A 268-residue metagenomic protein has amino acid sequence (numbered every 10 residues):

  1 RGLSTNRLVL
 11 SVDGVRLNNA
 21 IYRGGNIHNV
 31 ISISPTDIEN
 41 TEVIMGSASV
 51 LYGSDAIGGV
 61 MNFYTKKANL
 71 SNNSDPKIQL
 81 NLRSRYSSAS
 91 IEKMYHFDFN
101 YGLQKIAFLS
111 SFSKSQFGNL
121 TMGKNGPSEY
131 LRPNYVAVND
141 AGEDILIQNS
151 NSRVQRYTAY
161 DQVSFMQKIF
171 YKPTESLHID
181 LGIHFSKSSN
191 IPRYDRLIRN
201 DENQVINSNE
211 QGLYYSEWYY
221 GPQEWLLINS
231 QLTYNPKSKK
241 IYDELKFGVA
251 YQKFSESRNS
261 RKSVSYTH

Functional and structural regions predicted by a protein language model:
R1-R16, E39-N40: Extracytoplasmic beta-strand/coil segments of soluble accessory domains associated with Gram-negative outer-membrane
T5, L17, K66, S87-A89 (+5 more regions): Structural signature of outer-membrane beta-barrel domains
S11, I27-I31, V43, A56-R83 (+1 more regions): N-terminal periplasmic accessory domains that precede and gate Gram-negative outer-membrane beta-barrel machines
L17-S47: Short acidic/polar hinge/loop motifs at secondary-structure boundaries that mediate gating or recognition
A68-I78, K105, S176, N235-E244: Short loop/turn motifs that connect adjacent beta-strands in outer-membrane beta-barrel proteins
L80-S84, S110-F112, Q167, L181 (+1 more regions): Membrane-embedded beta-strand positions of outer-membrane beta-barrel proteins
S90-F117, P127-R193: Transmembrane beta-barrel wall of Gram-negative outer-membrane proteins
R156-Q162, K172-Y242, K253-S265: Flexible loop and strand-edge segments within Gram-negative outer membrane beta-barrel domains
